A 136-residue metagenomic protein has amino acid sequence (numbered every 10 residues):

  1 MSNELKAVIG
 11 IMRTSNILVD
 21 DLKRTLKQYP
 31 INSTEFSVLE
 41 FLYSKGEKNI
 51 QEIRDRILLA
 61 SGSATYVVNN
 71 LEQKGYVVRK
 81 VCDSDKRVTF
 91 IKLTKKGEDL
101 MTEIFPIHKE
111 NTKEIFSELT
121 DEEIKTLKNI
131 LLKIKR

Functional and structural regions predicted by a protein language model:
M1-Y29: N-terminal leader segment of winged-helix/HTH proteins
G10, I17, D21, S37-E40 (+2 more regions): Pre-recognition alpha-helix immediately N-terminal to the DNA-recognition helix within helix-turn-helix or winged-helix
M12, E40-S44, F105, L132: Short, locally clustered residues in the helix-turn-helix/winged-helix DNA-binding domain
V19, N69-K128: Charged, amphipathic alpha-helical coiled-coil/dimerization segments
D20-A60: N-terminal helix-turn-helix DNA-binding core of bacterial DNA-binding proteins
Y29-T34, S63, T94, L119-T120: Short helix-coil-helix linker/hinge
I50-Q51, G62, N69, T89: Residues within helix-turn-helix
